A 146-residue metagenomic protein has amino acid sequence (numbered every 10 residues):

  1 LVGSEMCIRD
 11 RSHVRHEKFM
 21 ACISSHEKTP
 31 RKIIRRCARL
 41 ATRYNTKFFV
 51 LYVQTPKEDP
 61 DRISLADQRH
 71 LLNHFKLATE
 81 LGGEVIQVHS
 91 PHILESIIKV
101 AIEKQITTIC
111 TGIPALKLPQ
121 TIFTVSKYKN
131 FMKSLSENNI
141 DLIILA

Functional and structural regions predicted by a protein language model:
L1-I8: Short, small-residue-biased leader/transition segments that mark boundaries at the very start of proteins
S12-I63, L77-T79, I86: Small/aliphatic-rich secondary-structure junction motif
R36, A66-H70, F123-K129: Charged helix-capping and loop-helix junction motifs
H70-S90: A glycine-rich helix N-cap at a beta->alpha junction
I93-I98: Short acidic active-site motifs
A101, Q105-T107: Proline-aspartate-enriched helix->loop->beta-strand connector
I113-S134: Glycine-rich, Arg-bearing micro-motifs that act as flexible, cationic patches
M132-A146: Short, flexible loop segments at boundaries between secondary-structure elements
